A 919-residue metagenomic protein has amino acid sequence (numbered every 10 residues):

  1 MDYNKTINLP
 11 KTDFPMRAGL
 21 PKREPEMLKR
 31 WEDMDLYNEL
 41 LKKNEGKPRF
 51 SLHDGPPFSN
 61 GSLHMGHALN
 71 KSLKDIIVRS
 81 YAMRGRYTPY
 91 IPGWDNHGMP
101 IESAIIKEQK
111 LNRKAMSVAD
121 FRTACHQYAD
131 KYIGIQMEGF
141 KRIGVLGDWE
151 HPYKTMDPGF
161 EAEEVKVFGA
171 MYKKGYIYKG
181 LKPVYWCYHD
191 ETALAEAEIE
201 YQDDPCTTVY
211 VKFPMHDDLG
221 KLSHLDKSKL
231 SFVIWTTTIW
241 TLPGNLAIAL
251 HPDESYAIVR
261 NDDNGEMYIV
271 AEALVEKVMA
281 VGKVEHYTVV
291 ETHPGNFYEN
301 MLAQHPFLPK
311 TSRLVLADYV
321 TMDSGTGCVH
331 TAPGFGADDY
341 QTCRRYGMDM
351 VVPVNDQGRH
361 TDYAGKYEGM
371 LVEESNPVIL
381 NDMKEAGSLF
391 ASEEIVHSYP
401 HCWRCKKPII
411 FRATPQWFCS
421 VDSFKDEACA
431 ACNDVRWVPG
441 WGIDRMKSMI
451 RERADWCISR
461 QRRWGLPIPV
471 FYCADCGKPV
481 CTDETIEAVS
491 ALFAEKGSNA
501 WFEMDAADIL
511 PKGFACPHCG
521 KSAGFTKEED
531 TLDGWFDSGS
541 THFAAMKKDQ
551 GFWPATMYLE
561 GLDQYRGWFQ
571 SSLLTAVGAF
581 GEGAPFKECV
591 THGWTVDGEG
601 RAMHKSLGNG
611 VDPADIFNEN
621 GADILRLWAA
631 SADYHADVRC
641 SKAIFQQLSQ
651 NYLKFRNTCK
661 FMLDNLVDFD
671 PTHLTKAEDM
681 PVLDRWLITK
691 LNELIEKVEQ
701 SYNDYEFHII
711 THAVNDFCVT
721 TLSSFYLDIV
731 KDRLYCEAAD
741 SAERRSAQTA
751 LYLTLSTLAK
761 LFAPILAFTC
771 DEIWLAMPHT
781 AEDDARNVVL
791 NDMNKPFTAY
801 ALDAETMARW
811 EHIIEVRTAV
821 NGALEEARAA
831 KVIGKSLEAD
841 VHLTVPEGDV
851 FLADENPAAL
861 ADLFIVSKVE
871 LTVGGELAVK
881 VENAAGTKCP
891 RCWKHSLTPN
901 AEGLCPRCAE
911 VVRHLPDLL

Functional and structural regions predicted by a protein language model:
D2-D13, R17-L20, E26, R30-M34 (+14 more regions): Residue patterns forming the tRNA-binding/recognition surfaces of aminoacyl-tRNA synthetases and related DALR
K42-S103, I234-T241, V315-T342, Y346 (+3 more regions): N-terminal catalytic cores of NTP/NDP-binding nucleotidyl/phosphoryl-transfer enzymes
N44, P48-G55, M65-L69, L73 (+17 more regions): Secondary-structure capping and boundary motifs in well-ordered enzyme cores
D95, V184, Y188, L194-E200 (+7 more regions): Acidic, turn-prone loop/beta-hairpin segments
C187, C402, C473, C516-C519 (+2 more regions): Short cysteine-rich clusters marking metal-coordination/redox-active sites
E191, Q461, G477, G520 (+2 more regions): Cys/His-coordinated zinc-binding microdomains
A247, E254-C328, A337, Q341: Protease-associated
R313, D318, Y346-G358, R462-W464 (+1 more regions): Alpha-helical recognition segments enriched in aromatics with Gly/Pro capping that present substrate-recognition
